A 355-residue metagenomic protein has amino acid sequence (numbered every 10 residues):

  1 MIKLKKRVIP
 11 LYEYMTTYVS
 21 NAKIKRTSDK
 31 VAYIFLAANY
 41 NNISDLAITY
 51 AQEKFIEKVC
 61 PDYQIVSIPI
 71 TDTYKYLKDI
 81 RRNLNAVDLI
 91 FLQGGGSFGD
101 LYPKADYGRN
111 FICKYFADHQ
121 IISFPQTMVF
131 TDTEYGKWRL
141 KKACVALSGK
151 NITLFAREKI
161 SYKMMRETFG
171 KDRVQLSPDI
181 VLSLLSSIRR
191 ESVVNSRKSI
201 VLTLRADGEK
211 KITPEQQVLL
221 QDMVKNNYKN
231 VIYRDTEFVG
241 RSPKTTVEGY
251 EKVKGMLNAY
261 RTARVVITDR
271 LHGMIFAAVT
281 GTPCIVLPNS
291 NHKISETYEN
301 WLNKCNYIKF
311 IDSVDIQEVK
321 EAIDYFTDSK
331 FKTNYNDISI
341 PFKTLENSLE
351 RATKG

Functional and structural regions predicted by a protein language model:
M1-G355: Active-site anion-handling motifs in enzyme catalytic cores
